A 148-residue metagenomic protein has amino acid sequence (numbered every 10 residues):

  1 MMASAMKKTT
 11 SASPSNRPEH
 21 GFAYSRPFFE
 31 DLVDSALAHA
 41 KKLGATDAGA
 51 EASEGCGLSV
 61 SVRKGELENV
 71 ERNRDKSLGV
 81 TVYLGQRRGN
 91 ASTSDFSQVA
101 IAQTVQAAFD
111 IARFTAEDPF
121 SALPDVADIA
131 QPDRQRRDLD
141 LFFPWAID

Functional and structural regions predicted by a protein language model:
M1-D148: Active-site bordering "gate/hinge" segments that shape substrate access to catalytic or cofactor-binding pockets
